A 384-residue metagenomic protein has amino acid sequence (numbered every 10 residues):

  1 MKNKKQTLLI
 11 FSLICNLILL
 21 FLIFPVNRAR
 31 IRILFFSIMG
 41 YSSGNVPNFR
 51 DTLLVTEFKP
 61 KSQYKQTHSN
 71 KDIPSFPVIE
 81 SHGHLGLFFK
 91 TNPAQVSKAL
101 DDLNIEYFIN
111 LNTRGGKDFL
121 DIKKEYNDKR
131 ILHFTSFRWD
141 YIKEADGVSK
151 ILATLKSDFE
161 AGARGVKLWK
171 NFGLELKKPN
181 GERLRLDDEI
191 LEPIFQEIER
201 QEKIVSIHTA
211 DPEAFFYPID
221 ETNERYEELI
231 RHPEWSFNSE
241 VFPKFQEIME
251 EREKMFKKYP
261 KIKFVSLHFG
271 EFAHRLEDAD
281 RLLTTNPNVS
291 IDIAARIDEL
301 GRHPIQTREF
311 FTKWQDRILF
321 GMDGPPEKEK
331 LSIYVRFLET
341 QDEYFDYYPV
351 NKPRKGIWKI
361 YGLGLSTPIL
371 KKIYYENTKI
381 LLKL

Functional and structural regions predicted by a protein language model:
K2-P74, K98, D102, E106-Y107 (+3 more regions): Mid-to-C-terminal alpha-helical segments outside catalytic/metal-binding sites
S62-T67, N92-Q95, G115-K123, S149-T154 (+3 more regions): Alpha-helical scaffolding within the catalytic cores of extracellular/periplasmic polymer-degrading hydrolases
P74-I79, N104-F108, N127-F134, A161-R164 (+4 more regions): Short, well-ordered coil/turn segments that N-cap beta-strands
P77-G86, H208, H268: Histidine-centered divalent metal-coordination motifs
V78-G83, Q95-K117, I131-R138, R164-G165 (+1 more regions): Divalent metal-dependent hydrolysis catalytic cores, especially in the metallo-beta-lactamase
L85-P93, F108-D118, D140-S149, L176 (+4 more regions): Acidic-and-aromatic substrate-binding clefts and catalytic sites of carbohydrate-active enzymes
F89-K90, E240, Q246-K254, Y259-L384: H/E-rich (His + Asp/Glu) clusters that bind or coordinate divalent metals
D118-W235, P287: Active-site gating/metal-coordination segments in enzymes
